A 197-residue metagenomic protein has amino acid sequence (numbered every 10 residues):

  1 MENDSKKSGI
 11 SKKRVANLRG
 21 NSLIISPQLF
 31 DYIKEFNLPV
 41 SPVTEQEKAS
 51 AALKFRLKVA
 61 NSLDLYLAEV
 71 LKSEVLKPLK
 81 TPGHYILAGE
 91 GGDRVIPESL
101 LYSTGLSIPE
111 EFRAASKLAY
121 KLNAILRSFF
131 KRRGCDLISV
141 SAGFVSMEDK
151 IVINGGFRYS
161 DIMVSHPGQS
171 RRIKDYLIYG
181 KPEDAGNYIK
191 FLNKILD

Functional and structural regions predicted by a protein language model:
M1-A88, I195-L196: Active-site loop/lid in soluble adenylation, ligation, and acyl-transfer enzymes
R19-G20, D31, E35, I86-L118: Short histidine-centered catalytic/ligand-binding loop motif
V40-T44, S128-M147: A short glycine-rich, hydrophobically flanked beta-strand micro-motif that places a catalytic Asp/Glu for divalent metal
A52-F55, S141-Q169: A short beta-strand motif that forms the metal-chelation/ATP-contact edge of phosphoryl-transfer active sites
S107-I138: A long amphipathic alpha-helix within ATP-dependent nucleotide-binding catalytic cores
F157-D197: C-terminal helix-cap and adjacent tail motif
